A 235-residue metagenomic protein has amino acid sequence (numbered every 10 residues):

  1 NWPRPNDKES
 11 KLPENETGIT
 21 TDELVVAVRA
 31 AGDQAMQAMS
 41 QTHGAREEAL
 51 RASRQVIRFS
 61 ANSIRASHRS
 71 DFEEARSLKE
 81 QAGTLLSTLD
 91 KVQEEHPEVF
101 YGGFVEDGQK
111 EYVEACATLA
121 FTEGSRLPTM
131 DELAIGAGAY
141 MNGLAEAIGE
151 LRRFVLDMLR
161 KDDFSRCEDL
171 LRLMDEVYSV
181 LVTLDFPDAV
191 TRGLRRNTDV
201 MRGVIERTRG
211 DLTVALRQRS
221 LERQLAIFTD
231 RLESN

Functional and structural regions predicted by a protein language model:
W2, P13-E14, D22, G193-N235: C-terminal accessory extensions/subdomains outside the catalytic/core fold
W2, P13-Q93: Leu/Val/Ala/Ile-rich N-terminal alpha-helices, chiefly Sec-type signal peptides and the beginnings
T20, Q41-A52, A66-S67, D71-E74 (+5 more regions): Non-transmembrane, amphipathic alpha-helical segments
S60, I64-S67, L86-Q93, Y112 (+6 more regions): A structural signal for well-ordered alpha-helices, especially hydrophobic packing surfaces of coiled-coils
D71-L85, D162-L181: Short secondary-structure subsegments characteristic of cysteine-rich extracellular domains
S77-A134: Long, charged all-alpha helical bundle/coiled-coil segments in cytosolic proteins
D107, E146, E176, L216: Long, contiguous binding/interaction regions
A134, C167-R172, E222-D230: Long amphipathic alpha-helical coiled-coil segments
